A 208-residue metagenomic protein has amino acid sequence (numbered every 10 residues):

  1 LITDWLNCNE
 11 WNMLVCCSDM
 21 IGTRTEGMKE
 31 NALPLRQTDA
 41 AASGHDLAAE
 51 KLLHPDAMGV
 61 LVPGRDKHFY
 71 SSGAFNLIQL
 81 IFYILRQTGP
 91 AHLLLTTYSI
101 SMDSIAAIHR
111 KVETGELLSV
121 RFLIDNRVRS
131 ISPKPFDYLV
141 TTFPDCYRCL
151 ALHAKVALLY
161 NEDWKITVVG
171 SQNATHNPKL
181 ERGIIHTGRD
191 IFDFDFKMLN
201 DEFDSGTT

Functional and structural regions predicted by a protein language model:
I2-T208: PLD/PLD-like phosphodiesterase catalytic module centered on the HKD motif
